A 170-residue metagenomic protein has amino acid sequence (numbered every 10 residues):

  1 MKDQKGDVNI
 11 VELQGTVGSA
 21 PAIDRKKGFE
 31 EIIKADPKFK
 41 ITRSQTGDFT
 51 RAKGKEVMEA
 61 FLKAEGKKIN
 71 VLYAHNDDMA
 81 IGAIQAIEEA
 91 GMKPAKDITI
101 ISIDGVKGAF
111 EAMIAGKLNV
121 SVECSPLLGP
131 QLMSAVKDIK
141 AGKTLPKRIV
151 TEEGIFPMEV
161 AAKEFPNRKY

Functional and structural regions predicted by a protein language model:
M1-K27, I32, D36: Extracytoplasmic substrate-binding proteins
M1-V8, D24, K53-K55, G105-A109 (+1 more regions): Hydrophobic alpha-helical segments within soluble ligand-binding/sensing domains
D3, I32-D36, A60-A64, A86-A90 (+4 more regions): Structured segments of extracytoplasmic/periplasmic soluble domains in secreted or envelope-associated proteins
K5-N9, D36-I41, K67-N70, A95-T99 (+1 more regions): Loop/turn elements at helix/coil->beta-strand transitions in domains of secreted/extracellular proteins
N9-E12, I33-R51, E152: Short beta-strand elements in bilobed, periplasmic/extracellular small-molecule ligand-binding domains
E12-L13, S44, A115-P126: Short beta-strand elements at the ligand-binding edges of bilobed clamshell
L13-P21, I32-I33, C124-Y170: Hinge/cleft segment of the Venus flytrap/periplasmic-binding protein
F29, T42-R43, G47-E111: Hydrophobic alpha-helical
